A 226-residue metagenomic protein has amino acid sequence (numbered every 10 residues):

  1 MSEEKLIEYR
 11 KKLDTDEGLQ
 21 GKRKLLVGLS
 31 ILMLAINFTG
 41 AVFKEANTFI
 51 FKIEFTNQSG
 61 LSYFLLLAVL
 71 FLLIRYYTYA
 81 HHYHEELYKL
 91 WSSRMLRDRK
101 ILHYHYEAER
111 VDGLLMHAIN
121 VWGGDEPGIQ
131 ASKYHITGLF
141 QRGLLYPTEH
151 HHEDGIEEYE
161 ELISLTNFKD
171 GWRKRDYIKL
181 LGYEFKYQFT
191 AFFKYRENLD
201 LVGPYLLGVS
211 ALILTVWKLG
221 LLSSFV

Functional and structural regions predicted by a protein language model:
M1-D14, G171-E184, Q188, S223-V226: Cytosolic/matrix-facing juxtamembrane and C-terminal tails of multi-pass cellular membrane proteins
M1-E86, W91: N-terminal first transmembrane alpha-helix
E17-L32, Y187-T215: Transmembrane alpha-helical segments and their cytosolic interface motifs in multi-pass membrane proteins
Y83-Y183: Charge-rich cytosolic interhelical loops and cytosolic tails of multi-pass membrane proteins
A211-V226: Juxtamembrane boundary at the C-terminal end of a transmembrane helix
